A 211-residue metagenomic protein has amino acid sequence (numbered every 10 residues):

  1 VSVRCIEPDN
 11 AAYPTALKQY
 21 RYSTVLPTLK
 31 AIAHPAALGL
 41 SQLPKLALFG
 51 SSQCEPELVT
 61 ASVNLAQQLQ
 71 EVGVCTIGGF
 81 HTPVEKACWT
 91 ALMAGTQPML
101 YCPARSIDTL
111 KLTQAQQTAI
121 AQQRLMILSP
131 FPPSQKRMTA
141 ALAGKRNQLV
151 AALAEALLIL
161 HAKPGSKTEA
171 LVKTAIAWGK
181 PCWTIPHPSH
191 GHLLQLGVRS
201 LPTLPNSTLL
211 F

Functional and structural regions predicted by a protein language model:
V3-F211: Glycine-biased, small-residue-rich flexible motifs in mid-sequence functional cores and linkers
